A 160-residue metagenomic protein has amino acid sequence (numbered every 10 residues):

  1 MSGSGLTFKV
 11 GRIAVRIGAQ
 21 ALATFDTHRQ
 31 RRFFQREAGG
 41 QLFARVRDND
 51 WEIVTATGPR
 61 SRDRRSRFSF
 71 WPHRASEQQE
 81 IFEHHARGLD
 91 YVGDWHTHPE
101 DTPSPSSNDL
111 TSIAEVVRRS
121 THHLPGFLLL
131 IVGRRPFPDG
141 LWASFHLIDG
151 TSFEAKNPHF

Functional and structural regions predicted by a protein language model:
M1-Y91, P99-F160: Conserved beta-strand-loop surface patch within small alpha/beta domains used for substrate/adaptor or ligand engagement
